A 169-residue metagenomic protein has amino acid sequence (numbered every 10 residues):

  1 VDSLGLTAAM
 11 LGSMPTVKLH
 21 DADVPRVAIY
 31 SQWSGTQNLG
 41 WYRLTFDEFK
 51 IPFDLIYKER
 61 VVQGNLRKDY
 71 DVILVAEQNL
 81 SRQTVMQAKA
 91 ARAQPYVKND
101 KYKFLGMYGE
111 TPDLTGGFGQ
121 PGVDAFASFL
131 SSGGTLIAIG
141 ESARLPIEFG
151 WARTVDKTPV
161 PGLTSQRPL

Functional and structural regions predicted by a protein language model:
V1-L169: Intrinsic-disorder/low-complexity accessory segments
